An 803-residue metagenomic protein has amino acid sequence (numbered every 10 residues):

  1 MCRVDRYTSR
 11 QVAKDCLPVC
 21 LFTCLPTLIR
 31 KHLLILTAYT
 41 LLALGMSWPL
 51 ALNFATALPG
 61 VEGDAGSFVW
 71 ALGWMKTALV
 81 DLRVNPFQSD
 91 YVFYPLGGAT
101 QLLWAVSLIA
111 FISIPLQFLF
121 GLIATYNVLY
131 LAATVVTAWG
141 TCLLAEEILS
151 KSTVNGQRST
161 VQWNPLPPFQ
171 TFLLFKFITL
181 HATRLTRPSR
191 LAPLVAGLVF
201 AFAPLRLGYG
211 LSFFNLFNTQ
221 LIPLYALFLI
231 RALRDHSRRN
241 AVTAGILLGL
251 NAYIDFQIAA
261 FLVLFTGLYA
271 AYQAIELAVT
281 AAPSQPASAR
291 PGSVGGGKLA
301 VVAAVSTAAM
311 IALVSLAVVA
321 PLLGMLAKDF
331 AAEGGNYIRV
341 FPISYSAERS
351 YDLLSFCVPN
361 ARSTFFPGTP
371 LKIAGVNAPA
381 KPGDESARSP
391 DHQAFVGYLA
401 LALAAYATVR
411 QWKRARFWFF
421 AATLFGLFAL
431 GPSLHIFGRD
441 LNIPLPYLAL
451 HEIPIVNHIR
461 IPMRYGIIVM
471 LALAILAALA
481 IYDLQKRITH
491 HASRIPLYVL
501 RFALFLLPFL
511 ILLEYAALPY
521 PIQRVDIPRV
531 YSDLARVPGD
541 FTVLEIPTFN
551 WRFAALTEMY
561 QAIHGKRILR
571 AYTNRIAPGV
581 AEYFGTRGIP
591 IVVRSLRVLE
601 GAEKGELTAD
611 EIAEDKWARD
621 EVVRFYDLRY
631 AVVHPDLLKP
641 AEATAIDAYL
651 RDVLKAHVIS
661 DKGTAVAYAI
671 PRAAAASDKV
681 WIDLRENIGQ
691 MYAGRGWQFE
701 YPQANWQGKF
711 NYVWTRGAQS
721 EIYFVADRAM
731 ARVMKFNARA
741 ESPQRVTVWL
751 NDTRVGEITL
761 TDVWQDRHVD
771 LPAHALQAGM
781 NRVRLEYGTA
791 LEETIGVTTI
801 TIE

Functional and structural regions predicted by a protein language model:
Y39-G45, L129-I148, R190-E276, I311-S315 (+1 more regions): Membrane-embedded helix bundles of polyisoprenyl
L42-T137, A203-T219, Y345-A387, S433-P454: Membrane-interface coil-to-helix junctions
C142-T153, R158-L180, R187-F202, Y498-P508: Transmembrane-helix signature of polytopic, membrane-embedded enzymes that assemble or transfer cell-envelope glycans
V161-Q162, F169, P188-L191, R234-G249 (+2 more regions): Short hydrophobic alpha-helices at membrane interfaces in multi-pass membrane enzymes
L233, L262-V314, Q411, R487: Perimembrane helix-loop-helix junctions
Q285, A289-A308, L403-L445, A492-S493 (+1 more regions): Membrane-interface helix-loop-helix junctions at transmembrane boundaries of multi-pass membrane enzymes, predominantly
F341-S344, P367, A374, L507-I688: Extracytoplasmic
A674-A731, N737-S742, G788-E803: Glycan-recognition and processing domains
